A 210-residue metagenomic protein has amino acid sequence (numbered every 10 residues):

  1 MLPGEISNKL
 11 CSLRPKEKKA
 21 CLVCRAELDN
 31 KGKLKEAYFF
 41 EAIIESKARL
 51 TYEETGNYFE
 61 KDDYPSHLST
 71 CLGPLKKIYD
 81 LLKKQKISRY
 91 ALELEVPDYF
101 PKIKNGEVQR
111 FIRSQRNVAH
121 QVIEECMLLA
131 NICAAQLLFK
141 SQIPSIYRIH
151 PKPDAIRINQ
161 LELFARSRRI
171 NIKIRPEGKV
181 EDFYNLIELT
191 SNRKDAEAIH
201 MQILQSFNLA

Functional and structural regions predicted by a protein language model:
M1-A210: Electropositive polyanion-binding surfaces
